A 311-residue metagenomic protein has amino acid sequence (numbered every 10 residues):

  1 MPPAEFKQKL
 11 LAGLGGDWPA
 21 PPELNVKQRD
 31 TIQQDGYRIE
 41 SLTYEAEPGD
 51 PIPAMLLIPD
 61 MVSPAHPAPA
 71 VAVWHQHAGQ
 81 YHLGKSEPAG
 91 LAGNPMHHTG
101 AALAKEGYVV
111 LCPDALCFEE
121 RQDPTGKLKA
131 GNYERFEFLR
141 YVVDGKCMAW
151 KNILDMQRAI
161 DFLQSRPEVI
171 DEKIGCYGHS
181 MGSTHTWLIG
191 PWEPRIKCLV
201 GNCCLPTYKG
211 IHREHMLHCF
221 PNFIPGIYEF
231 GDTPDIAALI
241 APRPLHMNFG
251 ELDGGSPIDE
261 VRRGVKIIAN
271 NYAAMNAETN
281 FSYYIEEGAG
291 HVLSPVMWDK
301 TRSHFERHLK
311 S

Functional and structural regions predicted by a protein language model:
W18-H66: N-terminal cap/lid segment of alpha/beta-hydrolase-fold proteins
H66, W74-L154, Q164-S165, G210-R213: Cap/lid segment of the alpha/beta-hydrolase catalytic domain
A72, K173-G175, C198: Residue in the alpha/beta-hydrolase core beta-strand immediately N-terminal to the catalytic nucleophile
V142-V143, R158, K197-A237, P242 (+2 more regions): Mobile cap/lid helix-loop segments that gate and shape the active-site cleft of serine hydrolases
E168-S180: Alpha/beta-hydrolase fold nucleophile elbow
G178-G190: Glycine-rich nucleophile elbow surrounding the catalytic serine of serine-hydrolase chemistry
F220, Y272-S311: C-terminal catalytic histidine-bearing segment of alpha/beta-hydrolase fold enzymes
I240, M247-F249: Short beta-strand/loop motif that positions the catalytic acidic residue of the alpha/beta-hydrolase fold
